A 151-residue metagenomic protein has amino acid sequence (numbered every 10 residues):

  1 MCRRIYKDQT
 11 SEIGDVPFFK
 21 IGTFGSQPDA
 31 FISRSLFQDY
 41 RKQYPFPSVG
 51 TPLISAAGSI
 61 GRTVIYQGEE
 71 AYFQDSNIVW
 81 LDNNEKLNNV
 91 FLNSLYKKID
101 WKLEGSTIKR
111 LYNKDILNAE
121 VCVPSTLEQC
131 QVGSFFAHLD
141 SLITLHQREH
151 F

Functional and structural regions predicted by a protein language model:
M1-V123: DNA target-recognition domains and sequence-specific DNA-contacting regions of bacterial/archaeal
E120-F151: Amphipathic alpha-helical coiled-coil/heptad-repeat segments
